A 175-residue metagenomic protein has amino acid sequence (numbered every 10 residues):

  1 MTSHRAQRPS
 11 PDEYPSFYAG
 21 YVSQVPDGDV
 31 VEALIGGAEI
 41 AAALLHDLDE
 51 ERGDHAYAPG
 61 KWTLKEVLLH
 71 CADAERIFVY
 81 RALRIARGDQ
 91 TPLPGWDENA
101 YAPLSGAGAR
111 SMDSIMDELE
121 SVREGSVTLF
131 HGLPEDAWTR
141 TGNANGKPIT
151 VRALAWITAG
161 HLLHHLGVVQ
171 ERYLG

Functional and structural regions predicted by a protein language model:
M1-D12, F17-G20, D54-E98, E124-V127 (+2 more regions): Short, contiguous alpha-helical
S16-E32: Short, charged, low-complexity loops and linkers
S23-D27, S105-A109, K147-V151: A short, mixed-charge helix-start or loop-turn motif at secondary-structure junctions
P26, D49, P134-E135: Residues that cap or delimit alpha-helices
D27-A38, K61, K65-L68, M112-M116 (+1 more regions): Amphipathic, non-membrane alpha-helical segments in soluble helical-bundle scaffolds
E32-L44, Y101-T139: Acidic/histidine-rich alpha-helical segments that form the ligand environment of transition-metal centers
L34-W62: A glycine-rich, hydrophobic loop/mini-helix early in the fold
